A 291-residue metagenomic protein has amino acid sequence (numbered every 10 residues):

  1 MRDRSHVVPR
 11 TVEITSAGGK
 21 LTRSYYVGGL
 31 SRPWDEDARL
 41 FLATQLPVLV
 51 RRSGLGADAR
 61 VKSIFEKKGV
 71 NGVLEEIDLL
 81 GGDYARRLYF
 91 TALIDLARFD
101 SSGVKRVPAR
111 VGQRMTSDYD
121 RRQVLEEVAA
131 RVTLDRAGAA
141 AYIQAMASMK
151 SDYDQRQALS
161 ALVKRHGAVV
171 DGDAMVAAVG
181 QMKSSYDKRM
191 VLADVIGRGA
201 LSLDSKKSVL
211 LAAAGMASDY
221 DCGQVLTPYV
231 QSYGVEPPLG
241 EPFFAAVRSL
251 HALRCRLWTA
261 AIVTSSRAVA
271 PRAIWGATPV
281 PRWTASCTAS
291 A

Functional and structural regions predicted by a protein language model:
M1-A291: Non-catalytic all-alpha helical scaffold/repeat segments
